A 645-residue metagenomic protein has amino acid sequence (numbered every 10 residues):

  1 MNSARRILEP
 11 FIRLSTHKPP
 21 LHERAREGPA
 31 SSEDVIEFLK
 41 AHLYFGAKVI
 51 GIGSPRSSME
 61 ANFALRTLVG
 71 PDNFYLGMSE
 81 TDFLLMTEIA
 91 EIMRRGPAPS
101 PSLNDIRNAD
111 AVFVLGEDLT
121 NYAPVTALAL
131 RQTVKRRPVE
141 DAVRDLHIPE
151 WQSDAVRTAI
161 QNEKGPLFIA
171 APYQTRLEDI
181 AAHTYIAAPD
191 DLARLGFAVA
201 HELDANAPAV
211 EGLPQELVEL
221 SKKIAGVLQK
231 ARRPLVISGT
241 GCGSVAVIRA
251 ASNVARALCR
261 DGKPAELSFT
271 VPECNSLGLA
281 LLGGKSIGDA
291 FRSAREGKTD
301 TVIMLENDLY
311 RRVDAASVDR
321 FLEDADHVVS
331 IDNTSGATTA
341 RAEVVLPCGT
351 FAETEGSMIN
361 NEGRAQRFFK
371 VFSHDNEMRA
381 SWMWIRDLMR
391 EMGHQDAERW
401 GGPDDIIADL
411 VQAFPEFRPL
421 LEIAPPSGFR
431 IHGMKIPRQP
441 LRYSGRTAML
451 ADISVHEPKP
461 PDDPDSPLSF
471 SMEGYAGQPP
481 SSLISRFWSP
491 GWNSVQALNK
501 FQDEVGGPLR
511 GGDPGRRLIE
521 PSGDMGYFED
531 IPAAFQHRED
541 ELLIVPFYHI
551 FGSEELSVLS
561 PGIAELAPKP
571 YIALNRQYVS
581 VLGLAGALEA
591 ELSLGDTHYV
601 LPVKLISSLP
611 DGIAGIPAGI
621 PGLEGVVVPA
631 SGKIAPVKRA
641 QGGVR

Functional and structural regions predicted by a protein language model:
M1-K48, R107-A111, L115, A123-A127 (+3 more regions): Cofactor-/ligand-binding subdomain signature composed of acidic, glycine-rich, tryptophan-containing flexible loops
I12-R13, A61-R66, L85-E91, P124-A127 (+8 more regions): Short acidic, glycine/serine/threonine-rich loops at helix termini
K40, R66, P101, A111-V114 (+4 more regions): A cross-kingdom feature strongest in bacterial/archaeal respiratory oxidoreductases
I50-N62, D118-N121, T240-A246, L309-Y310: Gly/Ser/Thr-rich loops at beta-strand to alpha-helix junctions that form or flank small-molecule/cofactor-binding
I52-P101, S252-G284: Anionic-ligand anchoring segments at beta-strand to alpha-helix junctions in alpha/beta enzyme folds, i.e., glycine
E91-D110, A188-R194, A205-Q215, L282-K298 (+1 more regions): A polyampholytic, Gly/Pro-enriched intrinsically disordered region
R233-S244, I248-A290, R295-K298, V302 (+1 more regions): Gly/His-enriched, cation/cofactor- and phosphate-binding structural elements
S381-G401: Non-catalytic, well-ordered alpha-helical segments in soluble enzyme domains
